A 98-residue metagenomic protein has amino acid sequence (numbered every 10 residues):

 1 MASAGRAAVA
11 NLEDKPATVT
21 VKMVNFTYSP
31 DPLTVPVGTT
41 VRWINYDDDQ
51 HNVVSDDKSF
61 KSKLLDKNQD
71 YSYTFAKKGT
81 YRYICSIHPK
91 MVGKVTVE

Functional and structural regions predicted by a protein language model:
M1-E98: Extracytoplasmic copper-binding redox domains, predominantly the cupredoxin/blue-copper superfamily
